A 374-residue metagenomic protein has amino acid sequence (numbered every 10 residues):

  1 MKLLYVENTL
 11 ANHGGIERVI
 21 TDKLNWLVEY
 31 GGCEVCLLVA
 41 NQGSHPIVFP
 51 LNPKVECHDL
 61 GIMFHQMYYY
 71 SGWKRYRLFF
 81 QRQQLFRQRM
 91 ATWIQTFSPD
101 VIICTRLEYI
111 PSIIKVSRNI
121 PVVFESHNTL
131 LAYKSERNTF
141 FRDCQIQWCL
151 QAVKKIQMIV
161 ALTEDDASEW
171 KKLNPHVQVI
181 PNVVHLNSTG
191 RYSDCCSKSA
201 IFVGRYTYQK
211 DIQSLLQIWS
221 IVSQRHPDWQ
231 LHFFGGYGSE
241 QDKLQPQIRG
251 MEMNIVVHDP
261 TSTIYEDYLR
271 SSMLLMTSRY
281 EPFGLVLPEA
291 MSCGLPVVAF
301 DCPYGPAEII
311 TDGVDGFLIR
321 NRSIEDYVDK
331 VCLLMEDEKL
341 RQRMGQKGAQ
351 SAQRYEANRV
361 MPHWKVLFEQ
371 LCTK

Functional and structural regions predicted by a protein language model:
Y5-H13, W26, Y30-R77, S239-E240: N-terminal strand-loop element at the rim of the active site of nucleotide-sugar-dependent glycosyltransferases
G14-D22, K198, R205-I221, S239 (+1 more regions): A conserved mid-protein helix/loop that constitutes part of the nucleotide-sugar donor-binding site
Q88-T92, F140-I159: Membrane-proximal helix-turn-helix segments that form the acceptor-binding/catalytic region of lipid-linked
C104-Y109, S126: Short His-centered aromatic/hydrophobic patch
D242-T261: Nucleotide-activated donor-binding/catalytic signature segment of Leloir-type glycosyltransferases, i.e., the conserved
R279: Aromatic "clamp/platform" in nucleotide-sugar-dependent glycosyltransferases that forms part of the donor/acceptor
P296-F300: Short hydrophobic beta-strand element within catalytic cores of glycosyltransferases and related nucleotide-activated
T311-G313, F317-I324, C332-K339, Q353: Conserved acidic donor-binding segment of nucleotide-sugar-dependent glycosyltransferases
